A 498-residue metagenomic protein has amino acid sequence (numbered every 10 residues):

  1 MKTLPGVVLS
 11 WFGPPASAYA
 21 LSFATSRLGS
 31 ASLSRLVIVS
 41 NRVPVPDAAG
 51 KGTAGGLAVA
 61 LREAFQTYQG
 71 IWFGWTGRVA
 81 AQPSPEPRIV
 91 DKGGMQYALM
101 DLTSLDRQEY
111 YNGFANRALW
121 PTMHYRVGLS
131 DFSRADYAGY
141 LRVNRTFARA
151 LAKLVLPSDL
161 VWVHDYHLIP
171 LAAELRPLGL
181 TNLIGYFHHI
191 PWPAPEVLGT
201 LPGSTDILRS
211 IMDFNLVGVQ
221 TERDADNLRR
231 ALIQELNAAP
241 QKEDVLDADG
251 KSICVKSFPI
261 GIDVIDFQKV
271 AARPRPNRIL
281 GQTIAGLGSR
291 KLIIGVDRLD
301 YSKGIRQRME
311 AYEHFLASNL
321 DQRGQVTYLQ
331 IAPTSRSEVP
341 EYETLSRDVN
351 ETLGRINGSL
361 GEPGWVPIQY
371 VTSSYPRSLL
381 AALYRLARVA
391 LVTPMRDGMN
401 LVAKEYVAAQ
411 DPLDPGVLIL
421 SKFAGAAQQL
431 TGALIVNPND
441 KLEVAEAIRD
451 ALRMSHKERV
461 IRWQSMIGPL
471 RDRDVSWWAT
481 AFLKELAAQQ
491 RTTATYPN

Functional and structural regions predicted by a protein language model:
M1-V7: Extreme N-terminal basic, low-complexity initiation segments that serve as generic localization/processing leaders
W11-F12, A18-N498: Catalytic cores of carbohydrate-active enzymes across secretory and cytosolic contexts
